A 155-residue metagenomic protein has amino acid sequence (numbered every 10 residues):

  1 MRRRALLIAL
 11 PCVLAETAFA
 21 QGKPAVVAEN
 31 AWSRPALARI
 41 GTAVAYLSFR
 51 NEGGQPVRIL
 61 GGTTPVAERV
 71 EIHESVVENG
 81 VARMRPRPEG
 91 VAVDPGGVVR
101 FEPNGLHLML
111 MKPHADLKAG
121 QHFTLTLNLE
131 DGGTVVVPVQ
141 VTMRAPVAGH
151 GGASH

Functional and structural regions predicted by a protein language model:
M1-R2, R83: Intrinsically disordered, low-complexity sequence elements enriched in Ser/Thr/Gly/Pro
R3-L7: N-terminal export leaders
A15-T17: N-terminal signal peptide c-region/cleavage motif recognized by signal peptidases
G22-H155: Compact, glycine-rich, soluble single-domain proteins
